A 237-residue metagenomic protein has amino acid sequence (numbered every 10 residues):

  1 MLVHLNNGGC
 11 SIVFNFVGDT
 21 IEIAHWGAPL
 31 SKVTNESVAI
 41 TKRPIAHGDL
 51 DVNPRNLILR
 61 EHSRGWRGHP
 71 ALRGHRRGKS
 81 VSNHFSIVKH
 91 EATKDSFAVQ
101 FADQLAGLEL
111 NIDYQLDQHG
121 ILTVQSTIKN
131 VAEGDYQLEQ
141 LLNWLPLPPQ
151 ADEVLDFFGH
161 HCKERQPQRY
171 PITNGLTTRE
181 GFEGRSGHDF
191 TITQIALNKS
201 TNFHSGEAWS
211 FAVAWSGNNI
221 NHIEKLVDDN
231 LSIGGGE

Functional and structural regions predicted by a protein language model:
M1-H4, G8-V13, I21-G234: Polysaccharide-binding surfaces and accessory modules of carbohydrate-active proteins
G18: Contiguous, structured surface segment used for ligand recognition
